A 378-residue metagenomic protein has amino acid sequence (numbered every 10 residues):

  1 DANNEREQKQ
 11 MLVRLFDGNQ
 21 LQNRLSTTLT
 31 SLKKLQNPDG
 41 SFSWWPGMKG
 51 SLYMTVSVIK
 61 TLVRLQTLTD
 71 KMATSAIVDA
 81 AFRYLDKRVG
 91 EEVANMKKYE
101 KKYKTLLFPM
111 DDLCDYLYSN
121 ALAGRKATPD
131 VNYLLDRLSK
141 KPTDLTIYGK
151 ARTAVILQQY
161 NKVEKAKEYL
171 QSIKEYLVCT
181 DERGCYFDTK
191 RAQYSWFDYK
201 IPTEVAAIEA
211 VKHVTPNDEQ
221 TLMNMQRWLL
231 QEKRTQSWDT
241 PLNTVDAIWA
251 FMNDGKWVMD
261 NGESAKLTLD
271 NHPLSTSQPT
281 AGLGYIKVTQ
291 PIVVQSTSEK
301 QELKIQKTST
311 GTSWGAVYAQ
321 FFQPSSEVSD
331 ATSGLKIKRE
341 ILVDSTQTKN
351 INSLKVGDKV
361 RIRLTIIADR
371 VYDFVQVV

Functional and structural regions predicted by a protein language model:
D1, E5-E7, R14, Q22 (+1 more regions): A conserved hydrophobic secondary-structure block that centers on an alpha-helix together with its immediately flanking
E5-Q8, P202-E204: HEAT-repeat alpha-solenoid elements in large eukaryotic scaffold proteins
M11-N19, S43-K49, K102-Y103, Q193-Y194 (+1 more regions): Second-shell loop/turn segments in exported
L12-N19, T69-M72, L122-K126, N161-E164: Short coil/turn connectors between adjacent alpha-helices in alpha-solenoid helical repeat scaffolds
Q20-T28, K34, A76-A80, Q220-T221 (+1 more regions): N-terminal propeptides
T55, A80-F82: Mid-membrane cores of alpha-helical transmembrane segments in multi-pass membrane proteins, especially transporters
K71-D79, G262-A265: Short, glycine/acidic-rich hinge or "gate" loops at secondary-structure transitions that mediate conformational
F82, D86-V378: Long, domain-scale non-catalytic interaction/scaffolding regions in large secretory-pathway and trafficking proteins
